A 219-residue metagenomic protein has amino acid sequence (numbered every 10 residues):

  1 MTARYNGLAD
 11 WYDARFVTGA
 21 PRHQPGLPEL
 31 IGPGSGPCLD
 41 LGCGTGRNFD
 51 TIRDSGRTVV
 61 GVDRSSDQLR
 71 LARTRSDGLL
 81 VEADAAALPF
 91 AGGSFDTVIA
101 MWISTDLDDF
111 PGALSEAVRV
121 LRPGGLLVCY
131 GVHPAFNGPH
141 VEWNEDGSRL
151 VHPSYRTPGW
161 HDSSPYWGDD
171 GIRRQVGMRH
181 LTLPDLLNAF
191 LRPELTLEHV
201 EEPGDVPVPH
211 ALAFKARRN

Functional and structural regions predicted by a protein language model:
M1-G36, R47-T51, Q68-L71, G204 (+1 more regions): Conserved class I S-adenosyl-L-methionine
L39-L41, T45-A87: Class I SAM-dependent methyltransferase SAM/SAH-binding core
A86-V98: A short acidic, Gly/Pro-enriched loop at the edge of an enzyme's catalytic core that lines a small-molecule cofactor
T97-F110: A short SAM/SAH-binding and catalytic strip from SAM-dependent methyltransferases
P111-P123: A short glycine-rich, Lys/Arg-flanked "PGG" loop and its adjoining helix->strand segment in the class I
L126-P165: Conserved class I S-adenosyl-L-methionine
G177-E194: Short alpha-helix
A189-N219: C-terminal lobe and adjacent flexible extensions of AdoMet/dcAdoMet transferase-like proteins
